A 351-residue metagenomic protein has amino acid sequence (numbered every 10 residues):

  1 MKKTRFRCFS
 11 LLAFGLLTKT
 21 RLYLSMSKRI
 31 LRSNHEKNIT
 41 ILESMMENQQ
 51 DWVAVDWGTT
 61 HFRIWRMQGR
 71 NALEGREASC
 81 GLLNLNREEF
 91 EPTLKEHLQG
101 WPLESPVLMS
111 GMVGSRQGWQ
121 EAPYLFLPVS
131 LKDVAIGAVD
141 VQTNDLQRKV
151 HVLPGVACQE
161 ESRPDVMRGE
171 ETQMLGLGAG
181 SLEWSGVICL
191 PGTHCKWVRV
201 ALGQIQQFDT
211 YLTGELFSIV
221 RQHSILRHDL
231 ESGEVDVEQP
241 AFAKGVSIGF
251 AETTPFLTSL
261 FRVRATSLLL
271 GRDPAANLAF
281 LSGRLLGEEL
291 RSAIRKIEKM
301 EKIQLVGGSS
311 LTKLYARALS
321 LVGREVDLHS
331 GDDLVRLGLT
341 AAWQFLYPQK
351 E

Functional and structural regions predicted by a protein language model:
K2-T4, K19-T20, I30, K37-N38: Polybasic, lysine-rich low-complexity intrinsically disordered segments
D51-E89, H329: Short glycine-rich, Thr/Ser-proximal phosphate-binding strand/loop in the N-terminal lobe of ATP-dependent enzymes
W52-D56, P106-L108, G186-L190, Q304: Short glycine-aspartate micro-motif
F62, I225-E351: ATP-binding/phosphotransfer module of carbohydrate and carboxylate kinases, centering on a glycine-rich
A72-P106, V113-E121, H228-D229: N-terminal phosphate-binding loop and adjacent alpha-helix
W101-P164, L202: Short beta-strand-loop/turn "lid" adjacent to the catalytic site in phosphate-handling enzymes
A157-G249: Glycine-rich phosphate-binding loop plus the immediately following alpha-helix
